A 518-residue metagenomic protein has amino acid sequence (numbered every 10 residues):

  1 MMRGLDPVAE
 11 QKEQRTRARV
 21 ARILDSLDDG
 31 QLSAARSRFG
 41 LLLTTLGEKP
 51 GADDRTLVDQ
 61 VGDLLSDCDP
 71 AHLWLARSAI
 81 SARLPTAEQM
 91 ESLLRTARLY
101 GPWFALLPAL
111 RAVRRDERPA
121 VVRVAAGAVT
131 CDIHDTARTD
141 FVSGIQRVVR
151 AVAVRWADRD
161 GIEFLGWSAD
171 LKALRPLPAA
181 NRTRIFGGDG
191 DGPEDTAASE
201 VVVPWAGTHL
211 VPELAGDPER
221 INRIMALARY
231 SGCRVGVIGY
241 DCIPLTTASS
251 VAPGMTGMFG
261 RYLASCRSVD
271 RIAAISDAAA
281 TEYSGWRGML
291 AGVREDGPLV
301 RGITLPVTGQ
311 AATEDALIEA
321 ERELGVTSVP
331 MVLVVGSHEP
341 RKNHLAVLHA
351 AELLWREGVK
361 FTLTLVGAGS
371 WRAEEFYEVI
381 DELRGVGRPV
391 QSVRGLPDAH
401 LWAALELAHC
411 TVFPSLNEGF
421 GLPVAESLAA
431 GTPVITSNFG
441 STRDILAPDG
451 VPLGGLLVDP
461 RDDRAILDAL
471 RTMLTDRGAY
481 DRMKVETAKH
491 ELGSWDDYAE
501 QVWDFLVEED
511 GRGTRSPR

Functional and structural regions predicted by a protein language model:
M2-R518: Carbohydrate transferase catalytic cores enriched for Leloir-type hexosyltransferases
